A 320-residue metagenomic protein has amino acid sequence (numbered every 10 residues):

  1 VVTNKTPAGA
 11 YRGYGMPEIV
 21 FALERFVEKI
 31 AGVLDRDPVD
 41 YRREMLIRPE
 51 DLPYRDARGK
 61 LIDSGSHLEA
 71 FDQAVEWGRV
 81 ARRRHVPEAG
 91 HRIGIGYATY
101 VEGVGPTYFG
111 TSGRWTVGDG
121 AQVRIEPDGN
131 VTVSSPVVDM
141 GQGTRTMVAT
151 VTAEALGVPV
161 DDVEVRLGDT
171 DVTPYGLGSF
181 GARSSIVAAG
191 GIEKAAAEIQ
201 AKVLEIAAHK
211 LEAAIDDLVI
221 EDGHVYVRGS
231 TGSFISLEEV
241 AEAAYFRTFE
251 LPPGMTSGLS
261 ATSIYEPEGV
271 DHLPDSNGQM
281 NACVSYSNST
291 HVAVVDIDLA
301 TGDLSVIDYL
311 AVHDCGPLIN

Functional and structural regions predicted by a protein language model:
V1-E69, R82-N320: Cofactor-binding beta-sheet edge motifs in enzyme active sites
A74: Divalent-cation
G78: Iron-sulfur-cluster electron-transfer modules
